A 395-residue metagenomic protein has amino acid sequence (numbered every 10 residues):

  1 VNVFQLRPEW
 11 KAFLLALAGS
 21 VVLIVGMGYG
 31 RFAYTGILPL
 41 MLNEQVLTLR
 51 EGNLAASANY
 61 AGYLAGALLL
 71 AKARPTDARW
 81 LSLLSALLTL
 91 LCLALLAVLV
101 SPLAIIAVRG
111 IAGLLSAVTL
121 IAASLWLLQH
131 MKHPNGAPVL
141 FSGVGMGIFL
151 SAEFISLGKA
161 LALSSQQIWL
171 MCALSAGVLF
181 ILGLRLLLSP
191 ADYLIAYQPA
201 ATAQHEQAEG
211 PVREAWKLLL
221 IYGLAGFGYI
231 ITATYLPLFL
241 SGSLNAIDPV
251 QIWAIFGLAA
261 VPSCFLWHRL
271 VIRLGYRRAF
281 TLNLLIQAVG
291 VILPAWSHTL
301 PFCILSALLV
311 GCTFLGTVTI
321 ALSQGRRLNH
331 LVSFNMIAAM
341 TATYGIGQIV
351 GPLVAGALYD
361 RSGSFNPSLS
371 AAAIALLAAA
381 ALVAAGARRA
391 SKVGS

Functional and structural regions predicted by a protein language model:
T35, E214-A254, V261-P262: Extracytoplasmic gate region of multi-pass secondary transporters
A65-S101: Conserved MFS/SLC helix-loop-helix module at the cytosolic interface between two early adjacent transmembrane helices
G66-A78, S263-Y276, Y359-D360: Helix-to-loop junctions at the C-terminal end of transmembrane segments in multipass secondary transporters
V108-G143: Cytoplasmic helix-loop-helix junction between adjacent transmembrane helices in 12-TM secondary transporters
V118-M131, L315-N329: Intracellular juxtamembrane helix-capping segments at the cytosolic ends of symmetry-related transmembrane helices
H133, P138-A191: Helix-loop-helix hairpin linking two adjacent transmembrane segments in secondary transporters
R277-A321: C-terminal transmembrane helical hairpin of 12-TM major facilitator-type secondary transporters
L328-S364, A372: A late C-terminal transmembrane helix in Major Facilitator Superfamily
